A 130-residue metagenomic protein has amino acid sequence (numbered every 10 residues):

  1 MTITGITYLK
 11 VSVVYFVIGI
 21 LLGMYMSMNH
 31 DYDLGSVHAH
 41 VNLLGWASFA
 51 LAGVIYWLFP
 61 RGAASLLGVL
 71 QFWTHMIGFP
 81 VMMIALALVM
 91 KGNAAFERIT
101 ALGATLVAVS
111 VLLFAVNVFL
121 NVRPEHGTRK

Functional and structural regions predicted by a protein language model:
M1-K130: Hydrophobic alpha-helical transmembrane segments of multi-pass integral membrane proteins
